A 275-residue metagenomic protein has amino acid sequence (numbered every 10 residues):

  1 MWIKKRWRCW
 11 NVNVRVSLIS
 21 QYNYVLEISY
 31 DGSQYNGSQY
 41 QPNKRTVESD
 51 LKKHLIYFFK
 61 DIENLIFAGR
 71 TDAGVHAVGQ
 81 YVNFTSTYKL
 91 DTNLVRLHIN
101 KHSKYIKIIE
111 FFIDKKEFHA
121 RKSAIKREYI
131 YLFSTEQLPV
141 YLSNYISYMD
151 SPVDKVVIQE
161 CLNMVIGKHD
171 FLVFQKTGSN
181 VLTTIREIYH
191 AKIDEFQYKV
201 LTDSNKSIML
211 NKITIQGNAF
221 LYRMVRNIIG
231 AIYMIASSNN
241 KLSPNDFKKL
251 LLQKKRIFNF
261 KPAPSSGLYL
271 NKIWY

Functional and structural regions predicted by a protein language model:
W2-R8, V12-Y275: Structured-RNA-binding interfaces characteristic of tRNA pseudouridine synthases
